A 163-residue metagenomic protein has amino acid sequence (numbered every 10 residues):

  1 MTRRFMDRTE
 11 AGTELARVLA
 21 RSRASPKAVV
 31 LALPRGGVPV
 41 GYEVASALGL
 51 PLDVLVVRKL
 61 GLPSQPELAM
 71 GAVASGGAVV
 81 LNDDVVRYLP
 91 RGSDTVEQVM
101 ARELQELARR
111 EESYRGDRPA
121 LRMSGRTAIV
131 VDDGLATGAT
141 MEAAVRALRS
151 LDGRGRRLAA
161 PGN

Functional and structural regions predicted by a protein language model:
M1-N163: PRPP-associated nucleotide enzymes
